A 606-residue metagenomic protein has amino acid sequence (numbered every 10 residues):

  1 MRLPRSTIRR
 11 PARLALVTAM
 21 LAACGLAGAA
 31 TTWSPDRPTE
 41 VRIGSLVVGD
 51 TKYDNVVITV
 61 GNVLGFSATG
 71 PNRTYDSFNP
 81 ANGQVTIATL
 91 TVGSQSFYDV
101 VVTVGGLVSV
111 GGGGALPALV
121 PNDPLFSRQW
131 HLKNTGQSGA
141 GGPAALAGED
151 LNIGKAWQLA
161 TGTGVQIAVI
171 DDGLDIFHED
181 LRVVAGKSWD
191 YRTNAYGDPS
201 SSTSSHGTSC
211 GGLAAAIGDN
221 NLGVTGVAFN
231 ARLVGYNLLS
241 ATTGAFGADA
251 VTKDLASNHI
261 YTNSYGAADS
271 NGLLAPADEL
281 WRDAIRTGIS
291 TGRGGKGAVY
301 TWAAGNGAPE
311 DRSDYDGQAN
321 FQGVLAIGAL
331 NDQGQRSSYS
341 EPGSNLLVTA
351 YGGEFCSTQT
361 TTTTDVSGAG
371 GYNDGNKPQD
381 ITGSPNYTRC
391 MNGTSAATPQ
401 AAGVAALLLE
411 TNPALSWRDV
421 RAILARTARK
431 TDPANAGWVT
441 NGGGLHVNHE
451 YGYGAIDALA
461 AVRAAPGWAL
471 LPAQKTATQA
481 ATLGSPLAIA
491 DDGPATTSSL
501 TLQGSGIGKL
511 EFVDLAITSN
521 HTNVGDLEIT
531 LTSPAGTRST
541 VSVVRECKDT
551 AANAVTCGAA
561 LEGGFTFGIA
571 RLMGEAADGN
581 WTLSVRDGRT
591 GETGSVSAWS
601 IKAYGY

Functional and structural regions predicted by a protein language model:
L3-L16: Bacterial N-terminal signal peptides that target proteins for export
A15-G25: Bacterial N-terminal signal peptides
V108-G164, E179-D180: Protease zymogen maturation seam
L116, G235, D254, N258-S264 (+5 more regions): C-terminal subdomain of the subtilisin-like protease fold in secreted/lumenal serine endopeptidases
G136-E149, A195-S201, K253, S270-A275 (+5 more regions): Surface-exposed intrinsically disordered loops and tails
A145, G154, V165-I167, D172 (+4 more regions): Subtilisin-like peptidase catalytic core
D171, A319-E410: Extracellular S/T/G-rich loop segment that most often corresponds to the catalytic His/Ser-adjacent loop
A465-Y606: Loop and turn regions of beta-sandwich accessory domains that flank beta-strands and are enriched in small/polar
